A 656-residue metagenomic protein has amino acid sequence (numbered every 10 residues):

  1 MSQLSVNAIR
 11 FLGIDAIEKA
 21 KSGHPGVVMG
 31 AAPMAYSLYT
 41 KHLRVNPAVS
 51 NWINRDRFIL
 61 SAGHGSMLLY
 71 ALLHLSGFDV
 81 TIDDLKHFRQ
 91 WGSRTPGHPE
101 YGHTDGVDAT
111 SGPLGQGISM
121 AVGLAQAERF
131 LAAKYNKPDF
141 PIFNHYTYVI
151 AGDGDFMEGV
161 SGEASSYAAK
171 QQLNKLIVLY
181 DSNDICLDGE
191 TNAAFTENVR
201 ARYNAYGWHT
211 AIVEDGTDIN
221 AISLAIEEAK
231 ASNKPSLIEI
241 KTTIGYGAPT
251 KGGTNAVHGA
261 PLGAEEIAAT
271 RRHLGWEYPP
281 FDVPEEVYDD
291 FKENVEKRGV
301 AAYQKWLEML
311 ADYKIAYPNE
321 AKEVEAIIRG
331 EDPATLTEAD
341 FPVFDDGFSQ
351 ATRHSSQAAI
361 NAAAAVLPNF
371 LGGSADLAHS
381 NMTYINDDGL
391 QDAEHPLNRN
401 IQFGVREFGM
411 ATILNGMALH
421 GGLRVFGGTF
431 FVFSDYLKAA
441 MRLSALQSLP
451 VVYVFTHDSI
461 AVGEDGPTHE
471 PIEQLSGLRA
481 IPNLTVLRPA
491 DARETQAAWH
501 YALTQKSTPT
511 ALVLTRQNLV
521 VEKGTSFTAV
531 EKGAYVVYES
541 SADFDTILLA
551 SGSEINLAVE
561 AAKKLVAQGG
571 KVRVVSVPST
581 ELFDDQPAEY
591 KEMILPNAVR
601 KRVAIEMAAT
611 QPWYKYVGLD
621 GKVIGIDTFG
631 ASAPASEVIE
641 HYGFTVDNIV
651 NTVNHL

Functional and structural regions predicted by a protein language model:
A8-S22, D181-S182: N-terminal capping segment at the start of a domain
A16-P25, I53-S61, H103-G115, F344-G347 (+1 more regions): A short glycine/serine-rich beta->alpha loop
A20, D56-R57, V107-T110, F140-E158 (+5 more regions): A short, small-residue-rich loop immediately preceding and capping a beta-strand
G30-Q171, Y384-I385, M417, G524: Cofactor-binding active-site loop characterized by glycine-rich and histidine/acidic residues
I53-N54, E239-A248, G252-D332: Terminal amphipathic helices with adjacent charged low-complexity linkers/tails
D79-G106, G189, Y206-H209, V366 (+2 more regions): Anionic-ligand anchoring segments at beta-strand to alpha-helix junctions in alpha/beta enzyme folds, i.e., glycine
Q90-G102, L124-Q126, F130-K134, D139-N144 (+4 more regions): Thiamine diphosphate
E308-P450, F527-V536, A542-D543, L549-G552 (+4 more regions): Non-catalytic terminal/interface segments that mediate subunit docking, oligomerization, and allosteric communication
